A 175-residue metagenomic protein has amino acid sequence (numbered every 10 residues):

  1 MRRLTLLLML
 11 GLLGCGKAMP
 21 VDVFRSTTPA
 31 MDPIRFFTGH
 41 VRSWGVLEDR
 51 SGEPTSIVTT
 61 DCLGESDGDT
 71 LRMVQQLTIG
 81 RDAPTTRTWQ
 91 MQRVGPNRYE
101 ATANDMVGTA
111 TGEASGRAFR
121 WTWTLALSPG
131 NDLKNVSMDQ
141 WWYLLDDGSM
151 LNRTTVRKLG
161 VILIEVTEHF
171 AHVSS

Functional and structural regions predicted by a protein language model:
R2-L7: Sec-dependent signal peptide recognition, specifically the positively charged N-region followed immediately by
G11-G14: C-terminal motif of bacterial Sec signal peptides marking the signal peptidase cleavage site
G16-A18: Bacterial signal peptide processing site
F24-H40: N-terminal helix-cap/turn-to-beta initiation motif at the start of protein domains
F37-G45, N152: A short, Trp-centered hydrophobic/proline-enriched beta-strand micro-motif
W44, E48-P129: Central antiparallel beta-sheet cores of small beta-barrel/beta-sandwich binding domains
P54-T60, L133-M138, I162-I164: Amphipathic hydrophobic-ligand
L144-S175: Glycine-rich, aromatic-bearing surface loops/beta-hairpins
